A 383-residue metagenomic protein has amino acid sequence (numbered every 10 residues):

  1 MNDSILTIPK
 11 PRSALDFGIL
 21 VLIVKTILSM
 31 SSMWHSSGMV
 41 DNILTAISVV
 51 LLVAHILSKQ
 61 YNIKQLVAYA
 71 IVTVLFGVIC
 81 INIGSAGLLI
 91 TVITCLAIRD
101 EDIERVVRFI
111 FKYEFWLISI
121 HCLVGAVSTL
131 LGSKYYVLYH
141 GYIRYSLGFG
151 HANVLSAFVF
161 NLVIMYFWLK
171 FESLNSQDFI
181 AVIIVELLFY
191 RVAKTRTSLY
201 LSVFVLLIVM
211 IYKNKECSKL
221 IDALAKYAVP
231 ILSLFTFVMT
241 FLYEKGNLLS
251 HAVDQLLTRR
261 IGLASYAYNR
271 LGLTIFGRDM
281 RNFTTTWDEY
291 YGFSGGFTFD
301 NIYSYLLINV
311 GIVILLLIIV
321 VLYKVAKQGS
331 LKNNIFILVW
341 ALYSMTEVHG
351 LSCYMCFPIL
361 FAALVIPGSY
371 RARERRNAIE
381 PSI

Functional and structural regions predicted by a protein language model:
N2-M30, D41-L248, N269, G292-R375: Hydrophobic transmembrane helix bundles of membrane-integrated enzymes that assemble and modify cell-envelope
S36-M39: Interfacial loop-to-helix junctions that mark the boundaries of transmembrane helices in multi-pass membrane
L249-V310: Long extracytoplasmic/lumenal interhelical loops at the membrane interface of multi-pass membrane proteins
E374-I383: Membrane-proximal cytoplasmic C-terminal regulatory module of class A 7TM GPCRs
